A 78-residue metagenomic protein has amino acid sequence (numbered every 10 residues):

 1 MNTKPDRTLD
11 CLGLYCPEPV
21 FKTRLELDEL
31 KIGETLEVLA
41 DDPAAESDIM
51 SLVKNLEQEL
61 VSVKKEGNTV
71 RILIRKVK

Functional and structural regions predicted by a protein language model:
M1, D28, S62-K64: Short secondary-structure boundary/capping segments
M1-D6, V77-K78: Compositionally biased, disordered extreme N-termini, encompassing classical targeting presequences
K4-L12, E37: Short amphipathic
P17-E59: Amphipathic, hydrophobic secondary-structure cores in small proteins
M50-K78: C-terminal structural segments of small proteins and small subunits
